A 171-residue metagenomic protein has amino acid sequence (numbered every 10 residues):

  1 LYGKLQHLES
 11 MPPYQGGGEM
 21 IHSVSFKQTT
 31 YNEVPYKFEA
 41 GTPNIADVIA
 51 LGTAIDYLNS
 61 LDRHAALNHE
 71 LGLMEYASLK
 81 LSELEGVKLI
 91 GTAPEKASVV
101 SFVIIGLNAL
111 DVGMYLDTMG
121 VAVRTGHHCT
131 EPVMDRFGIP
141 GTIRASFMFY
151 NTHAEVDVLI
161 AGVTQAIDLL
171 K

Functional and structural regions predicted by a protein language model:
L1-K171: Pyridoxal 5′-phosphate
